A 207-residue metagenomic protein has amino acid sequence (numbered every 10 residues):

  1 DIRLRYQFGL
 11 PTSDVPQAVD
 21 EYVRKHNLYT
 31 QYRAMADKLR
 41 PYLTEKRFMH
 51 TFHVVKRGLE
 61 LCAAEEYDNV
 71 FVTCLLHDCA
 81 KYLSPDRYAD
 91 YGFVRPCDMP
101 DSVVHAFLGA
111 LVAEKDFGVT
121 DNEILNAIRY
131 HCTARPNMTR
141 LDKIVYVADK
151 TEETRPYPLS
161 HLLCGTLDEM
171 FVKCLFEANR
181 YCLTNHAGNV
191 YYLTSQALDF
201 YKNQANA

Functional and structural regions predicted by a protein language model:
D1-R33: Classical nucleotidyltransferase
A34-T44: Generic N-terminal amphipathic, Lys/Arg-enriched alpha-helix
R40-P41, L59-K173: Divalent metal-dependent catalytic cores for phosphoryl transfer on phosphate-bearing substrates
R47: Solvent-exposed loop and edge beta-strand segments that line ligand/cofactor-binding and catalytic clefts
H50-H53: A positional/architectural concept
E152-A207: A structured, mid-to-C-terminal "fold-capping" secondary-structure block
